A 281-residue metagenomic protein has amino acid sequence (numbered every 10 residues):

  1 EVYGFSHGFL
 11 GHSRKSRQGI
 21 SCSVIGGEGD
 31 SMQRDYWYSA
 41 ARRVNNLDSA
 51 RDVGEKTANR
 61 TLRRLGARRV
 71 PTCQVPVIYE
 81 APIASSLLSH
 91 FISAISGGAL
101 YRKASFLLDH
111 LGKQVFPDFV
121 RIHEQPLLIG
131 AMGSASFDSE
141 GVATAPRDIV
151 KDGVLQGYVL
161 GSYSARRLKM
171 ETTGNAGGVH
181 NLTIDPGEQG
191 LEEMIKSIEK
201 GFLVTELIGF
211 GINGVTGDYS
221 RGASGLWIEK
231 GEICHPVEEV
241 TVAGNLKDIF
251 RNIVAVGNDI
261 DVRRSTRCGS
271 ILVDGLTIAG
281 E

Functional and structural regions predicted by a protein language model:
E1-A135, S139-V142, K151-V154, H180 (+3 more regions): Active-site bordering "gate/hinge" segments that shape substrate access to catalytic or cofactor-binding pockets
R43, L108-E281: Dual-mode signal for accessory low-complexity, basic/Gly-rich regions
